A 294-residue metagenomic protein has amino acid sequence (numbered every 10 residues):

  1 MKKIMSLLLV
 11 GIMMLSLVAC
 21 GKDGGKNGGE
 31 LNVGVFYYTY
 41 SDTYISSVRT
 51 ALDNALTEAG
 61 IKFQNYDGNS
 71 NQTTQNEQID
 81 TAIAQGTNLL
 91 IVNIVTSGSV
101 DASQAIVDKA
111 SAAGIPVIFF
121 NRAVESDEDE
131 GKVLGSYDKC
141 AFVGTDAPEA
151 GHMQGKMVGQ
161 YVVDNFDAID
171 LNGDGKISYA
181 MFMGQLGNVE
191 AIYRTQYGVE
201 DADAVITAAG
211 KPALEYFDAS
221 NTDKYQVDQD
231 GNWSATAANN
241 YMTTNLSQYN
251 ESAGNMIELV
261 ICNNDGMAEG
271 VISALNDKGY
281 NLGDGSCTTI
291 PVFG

Functional and structural regions predicted by a protein language model:
I4-K22: Sec-dependent N-terminal signal peptides of Gram-positive bacterial secreted proteins and lipoproteins
C20-G294: A residue-level marker of the well-folded mature domains of exported/periplasmic proteins
